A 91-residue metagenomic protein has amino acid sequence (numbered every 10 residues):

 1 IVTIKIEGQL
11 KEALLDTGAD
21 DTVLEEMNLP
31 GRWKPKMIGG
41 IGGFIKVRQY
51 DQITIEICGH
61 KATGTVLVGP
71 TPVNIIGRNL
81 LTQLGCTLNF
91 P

Functional and structural regions predicted by a protein language model:
I1-T3: Basic, low-complexity RNA-binding segments of viral nucleocapsid/capsid proteins and retroelement-derived Gag-like
K5-P91: Aspartic protease
